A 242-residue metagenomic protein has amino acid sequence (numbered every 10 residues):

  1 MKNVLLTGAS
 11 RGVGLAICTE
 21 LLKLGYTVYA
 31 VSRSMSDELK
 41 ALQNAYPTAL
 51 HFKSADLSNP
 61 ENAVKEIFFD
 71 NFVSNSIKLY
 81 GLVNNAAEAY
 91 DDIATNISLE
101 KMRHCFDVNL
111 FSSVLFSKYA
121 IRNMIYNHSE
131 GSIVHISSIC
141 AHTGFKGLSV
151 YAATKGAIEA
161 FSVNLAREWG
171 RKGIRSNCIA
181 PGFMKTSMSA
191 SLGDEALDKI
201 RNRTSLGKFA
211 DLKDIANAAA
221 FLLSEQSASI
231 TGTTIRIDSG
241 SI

Functional and structural regions predicted by a protein language model:
S10-R11: Conserved glycine-rich cofactor-binding loop
I93-A94, S98-F106, S189, I200: Substrate-binding pocket helix/loop in short-chain dehydrogenase/reductase
T95, T143-S149, R171-K172, G207 (+1 more regions): Active-site loop immediately N-terminal to the catalytic Tyr-X3-Lys motif of short-chain dehydrogenase/reductase
S117, T154: Active-site helix of classical SDR
R122, V163, R167-R171, A228: Alpha-helical segment proximal to the catalytic Tyr-Lys
S138: Residue(s) in the substrate-gating loop at a strand-loop-helix junction that position the organic substrate next
K208-I237: C-terminal substrate-recognition "lid" of short-chain dehydrogenase/reductases
